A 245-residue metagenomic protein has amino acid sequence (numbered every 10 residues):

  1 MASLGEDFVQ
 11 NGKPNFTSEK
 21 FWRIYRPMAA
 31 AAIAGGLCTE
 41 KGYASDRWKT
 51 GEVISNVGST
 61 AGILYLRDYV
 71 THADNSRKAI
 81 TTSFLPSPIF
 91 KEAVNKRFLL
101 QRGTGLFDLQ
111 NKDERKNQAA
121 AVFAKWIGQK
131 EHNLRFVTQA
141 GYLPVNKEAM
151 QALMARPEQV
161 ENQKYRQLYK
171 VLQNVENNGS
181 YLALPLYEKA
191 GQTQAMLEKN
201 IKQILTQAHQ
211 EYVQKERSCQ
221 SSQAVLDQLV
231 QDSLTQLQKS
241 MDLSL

Functional and structural regions predicted by a protein language model:
M1-N11, N95-Q110, T193-Q203: Periplasmic solute-binding protein
L4-R23, D74-R77, I89-R97, E158-Q159: Short, solvent-exposed loop/beta-turn-alpha elements that line the ligand-binding surface or hinge of extracytoplasmic
N11-K41, T82-S83, S87: Glycine-centered hinge/linker elements that transmit conformational signals in sensory and ligand-binding systems
A30-G36, H72-K147: Extracytoplasmic/periplasmic substrate-recognition and gating elements
G42-N56, K199, Q203-T206: Short helices/loops that flank or line small-molecule/ion binding pockets
I54-S59, L64-L66, D74-S76: Paired acidic/hydrophobic, glycine-rich loop segments that form the ligand-binding mouth/hinge of periplasmic-binding
E148-L182: An extracytoplasmic/periplasmic, membrane-proximal ligand-sensing/linker region
Q173-L245: Conserved C-terminal helix/tail region of periplasmic/extracytoplasmic solute-binding proteins
